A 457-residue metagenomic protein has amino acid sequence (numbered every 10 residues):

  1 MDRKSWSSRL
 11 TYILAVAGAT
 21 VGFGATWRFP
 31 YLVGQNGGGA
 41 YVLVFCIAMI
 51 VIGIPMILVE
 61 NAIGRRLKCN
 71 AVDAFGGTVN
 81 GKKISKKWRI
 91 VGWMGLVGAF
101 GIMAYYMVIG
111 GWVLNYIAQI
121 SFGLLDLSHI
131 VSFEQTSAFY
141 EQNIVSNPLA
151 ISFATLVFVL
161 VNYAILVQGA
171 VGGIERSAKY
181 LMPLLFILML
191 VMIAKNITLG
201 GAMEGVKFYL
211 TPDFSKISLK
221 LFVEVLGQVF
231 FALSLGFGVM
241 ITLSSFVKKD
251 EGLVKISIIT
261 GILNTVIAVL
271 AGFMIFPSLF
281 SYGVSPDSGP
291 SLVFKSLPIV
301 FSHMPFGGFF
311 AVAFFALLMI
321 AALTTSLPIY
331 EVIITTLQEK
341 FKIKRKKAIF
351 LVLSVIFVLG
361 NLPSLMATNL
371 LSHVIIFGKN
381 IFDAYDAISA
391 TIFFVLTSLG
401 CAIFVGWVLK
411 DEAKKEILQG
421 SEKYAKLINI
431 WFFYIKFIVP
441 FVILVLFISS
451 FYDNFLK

Functional and structural regions predicted by a protein language model:
M1-W27, M56-N61, R65-W93, K248-G252 (+1 more regions): Membrane-interface "cap" regions at the ends of multi-pass membrane proteins
D2-S8, E175, K179-L323, K347-A348: Membrane-embedded translocation segments of transport machinery
R3, G110-Q142, F246-D250, K255 (+5 more regions): Helix-loop-helix connectors at the membrane interface of multi-pass transporters/channels
R3-K4, Y31-N36, R66-M94, M107-V171 (+5 more regions): Inter-helical loop and helix-membrane interface segments of multi-pass membrane transporters/permeases
S7-V16, Y41-V44, S85-F100, S152-L156 (+6 more regions): Select transmembrane alpha-helical segments in multipass membrane proteins
T11-A48, I241-S244, V254-I258, I262-L263 (+1 more regions): Transmembrane helix-boundary motif of multi-pass solute transporters/channels
T11-I13, A19, S152-F153, L263-V269 (+4 more regions): Loop-to-transmembrane helix boundary motifs in multi-pass membrane proteins
I375, K379-F404, Y424-K457: A generic transmembrane alpha-helix motif of multi-pass inner-membrane proteins
